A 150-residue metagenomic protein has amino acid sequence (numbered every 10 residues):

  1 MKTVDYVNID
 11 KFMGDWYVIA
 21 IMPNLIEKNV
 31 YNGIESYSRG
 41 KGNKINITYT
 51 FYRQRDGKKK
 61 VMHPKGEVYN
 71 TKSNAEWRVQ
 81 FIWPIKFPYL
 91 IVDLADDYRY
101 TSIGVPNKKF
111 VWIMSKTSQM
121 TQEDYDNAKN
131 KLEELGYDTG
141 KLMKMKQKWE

Functional and structural regions predicted by a protein language model:
M1-E150: A beta-rich soluble binding module of mature secreted/lumenal proteins
